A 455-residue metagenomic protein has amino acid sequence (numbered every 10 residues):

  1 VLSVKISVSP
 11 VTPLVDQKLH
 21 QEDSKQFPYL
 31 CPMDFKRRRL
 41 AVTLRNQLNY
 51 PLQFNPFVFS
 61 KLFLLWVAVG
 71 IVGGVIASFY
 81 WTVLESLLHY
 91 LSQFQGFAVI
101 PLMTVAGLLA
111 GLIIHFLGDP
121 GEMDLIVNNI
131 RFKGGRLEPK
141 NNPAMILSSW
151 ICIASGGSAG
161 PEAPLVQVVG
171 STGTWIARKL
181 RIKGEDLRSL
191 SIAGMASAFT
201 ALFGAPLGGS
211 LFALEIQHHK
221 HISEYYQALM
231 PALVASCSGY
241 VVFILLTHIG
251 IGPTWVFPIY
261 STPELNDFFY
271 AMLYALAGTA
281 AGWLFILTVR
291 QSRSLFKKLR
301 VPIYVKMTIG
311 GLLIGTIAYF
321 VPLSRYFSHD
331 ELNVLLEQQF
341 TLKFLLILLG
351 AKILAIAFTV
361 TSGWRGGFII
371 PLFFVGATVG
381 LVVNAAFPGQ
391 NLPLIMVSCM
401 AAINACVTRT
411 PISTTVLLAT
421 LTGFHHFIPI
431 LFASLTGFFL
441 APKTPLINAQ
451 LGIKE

Functional and structural regions predicted by a protein language model:
V1-V15, S24-K25: Short, low-complexity, charge-dense intrinsically disordered segments
L14, L19, D23-E455: Alpha-helical transmembrane segments and immediately membrane-proximal extracytoplasmic
